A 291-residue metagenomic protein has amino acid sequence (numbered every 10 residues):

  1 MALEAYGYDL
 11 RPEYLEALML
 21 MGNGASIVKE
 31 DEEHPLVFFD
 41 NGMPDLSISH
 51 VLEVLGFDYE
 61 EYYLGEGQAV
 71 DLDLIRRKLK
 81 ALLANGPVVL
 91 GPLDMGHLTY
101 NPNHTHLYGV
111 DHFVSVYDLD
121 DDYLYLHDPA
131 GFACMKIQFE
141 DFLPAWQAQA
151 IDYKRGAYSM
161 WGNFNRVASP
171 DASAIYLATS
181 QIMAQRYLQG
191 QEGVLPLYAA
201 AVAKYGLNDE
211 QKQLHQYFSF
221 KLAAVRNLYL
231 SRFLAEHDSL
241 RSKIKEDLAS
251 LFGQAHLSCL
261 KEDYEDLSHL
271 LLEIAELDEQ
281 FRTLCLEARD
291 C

Functional and structural regions predicted by a protein language model:
M1-A5, L222-R232: Short, hydrophobic/amphipathic alpha-helical patches that form generic packing surfaces within helical domains
M1-L72: Cysteine-nucleophile protease catalytic domains, especially the papain-like/related folds used in DUB/UBL proteases
D45-M95, S159-A174: Predominantly the structural core of cysteine protease catalytic domains
L82-N85, Y117-Y123, L240: A short, structured loop/turn motif at beta-sheet edges
H97-N101: Short, solvent-exposed loop/turn segments at secondary-structure junctions
H104-G131: Catalytic nucleophile-His microenvironment captured as a short glycine-rich beta-strand/loop that brackets
D121-V225: Noncatalytic regulatory segments and standalone regulatory/sensor domains
N227-C291: Charged, long alpha-helical assembly modules
